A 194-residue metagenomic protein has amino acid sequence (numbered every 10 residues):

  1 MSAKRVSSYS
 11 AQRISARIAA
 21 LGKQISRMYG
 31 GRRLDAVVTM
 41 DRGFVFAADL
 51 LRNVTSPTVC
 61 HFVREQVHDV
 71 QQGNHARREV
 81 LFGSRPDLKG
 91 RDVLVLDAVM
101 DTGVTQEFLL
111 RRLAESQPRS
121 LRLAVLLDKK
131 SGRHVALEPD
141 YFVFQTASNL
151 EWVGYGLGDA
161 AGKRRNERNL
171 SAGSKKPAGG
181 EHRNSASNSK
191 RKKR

Functional and structural regions predicted by a protein language model:
M1-R194: PRPP-associated nucleotide enzymes
